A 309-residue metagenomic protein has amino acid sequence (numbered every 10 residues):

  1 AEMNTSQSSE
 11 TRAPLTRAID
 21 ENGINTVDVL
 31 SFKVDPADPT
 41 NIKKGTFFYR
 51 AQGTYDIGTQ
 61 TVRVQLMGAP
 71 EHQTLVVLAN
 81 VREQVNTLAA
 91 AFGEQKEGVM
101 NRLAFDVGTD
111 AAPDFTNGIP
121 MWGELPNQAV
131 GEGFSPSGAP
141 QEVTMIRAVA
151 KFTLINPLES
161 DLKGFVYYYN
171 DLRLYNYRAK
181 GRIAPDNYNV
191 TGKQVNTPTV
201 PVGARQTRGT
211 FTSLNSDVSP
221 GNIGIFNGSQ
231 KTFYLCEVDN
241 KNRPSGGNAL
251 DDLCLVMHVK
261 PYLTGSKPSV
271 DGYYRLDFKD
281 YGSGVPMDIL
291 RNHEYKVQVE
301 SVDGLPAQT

Functional and structural regions predicted by a protein language model:
A1-E2, V77-R82, E300-V302: Short loop/turn segments at strand-loop or loop-helix junctions that form parts of catalytic or ligand-binding pockets
A1-N4, R63, D303-T309: Short, intrinsically disordered, charge-balanced linker/junction segments flanking boundaries in proteins
E10-A90, F134, K151-I155, E159-R291: Tryptophan-paired
A18, Q141-R147: Short, solvent-exposed beta-strand/turn "edge" segments of beta-rich domains on protein surfaces
Y49-T54, Q84-P140, D271-G284: Structured interaction patches on ligand/partner-binding surfaces of diverse proteins
Q60-V62, A139-Q141, Y295: Short strand-edge motifs at loop-to-beta-strand transitions and within beta-strands of extracellular beta-rich domains
S283-T309: Acidic, serine/threonine- and proline-rich intrinsically disordered appendage/tail regions
